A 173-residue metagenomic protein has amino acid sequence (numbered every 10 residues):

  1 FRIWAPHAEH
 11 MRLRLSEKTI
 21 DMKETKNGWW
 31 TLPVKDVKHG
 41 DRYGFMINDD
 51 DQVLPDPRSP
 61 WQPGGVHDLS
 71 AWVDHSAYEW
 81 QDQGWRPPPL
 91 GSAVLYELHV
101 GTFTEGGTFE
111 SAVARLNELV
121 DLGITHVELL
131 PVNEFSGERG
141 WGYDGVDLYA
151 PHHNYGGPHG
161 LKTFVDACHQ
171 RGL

Functional and structural regions predicted by a protein language model:
I3, F45, L98, L119 (+3 more regions): Conserved, mostly hydrophobic/aromatic
W4-M11, V37-K38: Short proline/glycine-enriched turn/loop motifs at strand-loop junctions of beta-rich domains
M11-L13, Y43: Short beta-strand elements bearing conserved aromatic residues within extracellular beta-rich modules
L15, T102, P131: Residues that line or immediately flank small-molecule/substrate-binding pockets and catalytic motifs
D21-E97, T102-G107, E118: The feature marks proteins involved in alpha-glucan
S92, G123-T125, H169-L173: Short, well-ordered coil/turn segments that N-cap beta-strands
E118-T163: Aromatic-lined carbohydrate-binding/catalytic grooves of carbohydrate-active enzymes
